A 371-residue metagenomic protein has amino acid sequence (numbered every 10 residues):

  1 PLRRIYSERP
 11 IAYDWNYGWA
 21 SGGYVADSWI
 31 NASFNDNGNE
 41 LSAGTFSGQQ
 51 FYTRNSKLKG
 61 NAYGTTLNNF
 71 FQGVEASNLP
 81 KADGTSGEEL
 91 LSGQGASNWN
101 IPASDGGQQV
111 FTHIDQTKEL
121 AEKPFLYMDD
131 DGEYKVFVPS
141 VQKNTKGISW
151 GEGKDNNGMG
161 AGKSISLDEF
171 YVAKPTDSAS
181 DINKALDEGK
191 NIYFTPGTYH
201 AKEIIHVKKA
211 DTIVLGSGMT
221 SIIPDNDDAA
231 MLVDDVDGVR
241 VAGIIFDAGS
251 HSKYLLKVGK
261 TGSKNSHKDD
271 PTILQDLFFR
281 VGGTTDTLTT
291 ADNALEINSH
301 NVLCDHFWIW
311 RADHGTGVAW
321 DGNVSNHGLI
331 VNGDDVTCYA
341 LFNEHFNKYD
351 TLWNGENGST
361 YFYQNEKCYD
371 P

Functional and structural regions predicted by a protein language model:
P1-P371: Extracellular/periplasmic carbohydrate-active domains that bind, remodel, or depolymerize complex polysaccharides
